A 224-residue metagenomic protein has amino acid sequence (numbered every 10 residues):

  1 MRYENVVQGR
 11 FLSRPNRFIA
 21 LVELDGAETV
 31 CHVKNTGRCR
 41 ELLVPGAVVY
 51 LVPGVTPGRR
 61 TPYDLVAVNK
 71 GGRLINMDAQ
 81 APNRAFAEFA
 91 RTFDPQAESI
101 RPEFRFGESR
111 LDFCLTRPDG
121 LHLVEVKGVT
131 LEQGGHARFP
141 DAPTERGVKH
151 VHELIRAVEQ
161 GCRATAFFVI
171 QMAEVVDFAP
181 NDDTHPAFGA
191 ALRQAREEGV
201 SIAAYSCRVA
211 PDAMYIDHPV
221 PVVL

Functional and structural regions predicted by a protein language model:
G9, F86, L111-D141, L154: Conserved catalytic cores of phosphodiester-cleaving nucleases, focusing on short active-site segments
N16-L21: Short aromatic-glycine-enriched beta-strand elements
A27-E41: Beta-strand/loop nucleic-acid-binding surfaces
G37-Y50, I155: Short nucleic-acid-contacting surface segments enriched for D/E, G, S/T with interspersed K/R
R40, G71-P102: Acidic-basic catalytic patches of nuclease active cores, encompassing PD-(D/E)XK and other metal-cofactor nuclease
T56-G72, I216-D217: OB-fold/S1-family single-stranded nucleic acid-binding modules
G135-E145, H152-T184, S206: Nucleic-acid nuclease catalytic cores
Q171-L224: Domain-level recognition of nuclease-like catalytic cores that cleave nucleotide substrates
